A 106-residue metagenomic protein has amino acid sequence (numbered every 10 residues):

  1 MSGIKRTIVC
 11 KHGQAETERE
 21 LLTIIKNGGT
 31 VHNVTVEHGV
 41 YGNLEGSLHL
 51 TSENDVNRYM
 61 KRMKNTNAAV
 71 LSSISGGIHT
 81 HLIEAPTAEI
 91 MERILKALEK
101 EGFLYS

Functional and structural regions predicted by a protein language model:
M1-S2: Minor-groove-contacting beta-hairpin "wing" of winged helix-turn-helix DNA-binding domains
R6, C10-S106: Mid-protein regulatory/catalytic core that forms ligand/cofactor-binding pockets and protein-protein interaction
